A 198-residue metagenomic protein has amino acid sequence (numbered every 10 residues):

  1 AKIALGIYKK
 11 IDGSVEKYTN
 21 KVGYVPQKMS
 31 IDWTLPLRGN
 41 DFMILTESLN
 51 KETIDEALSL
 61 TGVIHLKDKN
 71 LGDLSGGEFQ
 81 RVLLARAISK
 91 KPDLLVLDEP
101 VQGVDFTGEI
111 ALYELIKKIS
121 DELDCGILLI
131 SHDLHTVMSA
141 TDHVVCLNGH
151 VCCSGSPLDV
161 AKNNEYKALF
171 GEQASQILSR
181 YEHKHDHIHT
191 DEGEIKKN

Functional and structural regions predicted by a protein language model:
K51-L66: Conserved ABC ATPase "signature" region
N70-L74, E78: Conserved ABC ATPase signature
K91: Conserved catalytic motifs of ABC-family nucleotide-binding domains
L95-E99: Catalytic Walker B motif of ABC-type/P-loop ATPase nucleotide-binding domains
S131-H132: H-loop/switch region of ABC-family ATPase nucleotide-binding domains
V144-S156: H-loop (His-switch) and adjacent beta-strand-loop-beta switch element of ABC-type ATPase nucleotide-binding domains
K162, L169-N198: ABC ATPase nucleotide-binding domains
